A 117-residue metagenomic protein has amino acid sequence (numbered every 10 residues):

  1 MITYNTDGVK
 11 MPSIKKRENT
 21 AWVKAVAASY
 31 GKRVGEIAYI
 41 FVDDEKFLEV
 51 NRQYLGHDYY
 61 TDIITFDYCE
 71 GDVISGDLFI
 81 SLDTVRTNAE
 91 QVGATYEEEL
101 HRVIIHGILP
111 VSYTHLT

Functional and structural regions predicted by a protein language model:
M1-E99, S112, L116: An acidic/histidine-cluster motif and surrounding catalytic segment that typifies divalent-metal-assisted enzyme active
R102-P110: Active-site recognition of the HExxH zinc-binding catalytic motif
